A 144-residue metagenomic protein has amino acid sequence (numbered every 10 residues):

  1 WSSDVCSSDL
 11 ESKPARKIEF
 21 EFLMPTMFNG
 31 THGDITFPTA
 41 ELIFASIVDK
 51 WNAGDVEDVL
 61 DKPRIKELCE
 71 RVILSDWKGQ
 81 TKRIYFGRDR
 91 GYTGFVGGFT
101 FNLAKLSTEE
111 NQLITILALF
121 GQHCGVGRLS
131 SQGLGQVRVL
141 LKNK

Functional and structural regions predicted by a protein language model:
W1-S7: Short, small-residue-biased leader/transition segments that mark boundaries at the very start of proteins
D9, F22-N29, L42-R71: Long, charge-rich alpha-helical interaction segments
E11-P14, A53-D58, S107-T108, N143-K144: Secondary-structure boundary elements
S12-G30, Y92-T100: Glycine-rich, often proline-containing surface loops adjacent to acidic residues and nearby aromatics that form
H32-T39, G87, G125: Conserved aromatic-histidine-acidic binding/catalytic patches
I35-S46, E109-L113: Short amphipathic alpha-helical segments
D55-G94: Extended, compositionally biased
G94-K144: C-terminal structured interaction module
